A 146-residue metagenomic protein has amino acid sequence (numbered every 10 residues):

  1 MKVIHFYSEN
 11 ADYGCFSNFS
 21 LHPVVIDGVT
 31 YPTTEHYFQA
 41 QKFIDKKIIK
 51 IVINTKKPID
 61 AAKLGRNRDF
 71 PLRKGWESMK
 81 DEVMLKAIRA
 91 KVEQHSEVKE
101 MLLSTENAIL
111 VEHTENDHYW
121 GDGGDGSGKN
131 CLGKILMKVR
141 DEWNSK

Functional and structural regions predicted by a protein language model:
M1-K146: Charged, low-complexity intrinsically disordered segments
